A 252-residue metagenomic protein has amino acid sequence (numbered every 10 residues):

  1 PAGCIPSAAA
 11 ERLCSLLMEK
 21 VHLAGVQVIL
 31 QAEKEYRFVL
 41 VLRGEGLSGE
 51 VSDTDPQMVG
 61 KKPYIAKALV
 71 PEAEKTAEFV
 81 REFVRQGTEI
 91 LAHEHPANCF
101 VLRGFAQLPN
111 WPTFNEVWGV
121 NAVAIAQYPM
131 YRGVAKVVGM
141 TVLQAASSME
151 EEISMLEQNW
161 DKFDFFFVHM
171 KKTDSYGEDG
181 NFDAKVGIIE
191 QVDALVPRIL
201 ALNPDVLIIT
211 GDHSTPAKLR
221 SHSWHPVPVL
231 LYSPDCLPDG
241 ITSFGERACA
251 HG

Functional and structural regions predicted by a protein language model:
P1-G252: Feature captures the catalytic ectodomains and active-site-proximal regions of enzymes that hydrolyze or transfer
